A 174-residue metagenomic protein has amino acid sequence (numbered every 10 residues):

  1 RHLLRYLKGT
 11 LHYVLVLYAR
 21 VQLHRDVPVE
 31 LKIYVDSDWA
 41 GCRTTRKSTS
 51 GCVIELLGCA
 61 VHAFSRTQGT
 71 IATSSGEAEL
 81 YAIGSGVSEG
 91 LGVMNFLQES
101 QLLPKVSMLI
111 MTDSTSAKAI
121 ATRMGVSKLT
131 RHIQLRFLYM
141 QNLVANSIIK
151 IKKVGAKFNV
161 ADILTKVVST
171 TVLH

Functional and structural regions predicted by a protein language model:
R5-S37, L102-P104: Structured nucleic-acid-interacting core domains from mobile-element enzymes and related host factors, especially RNase
L7, L57, L164-V168: Generic structural signal for hydrophobic core residues of well-folded globular domains
G9-Y13, C59-A63, G92, F96-E99: Conserved helix-loop functional segments at active or binding sites
T10-Y13, G41, N146-K152: Short helix-interrupting loop/turn segments at helix-coil junctions
Q22-H24, E30, R66-H174: RNase H-like nuclease module associated with reverse transcription
R25, E30-G76: RNase H-like nuclease fold core
